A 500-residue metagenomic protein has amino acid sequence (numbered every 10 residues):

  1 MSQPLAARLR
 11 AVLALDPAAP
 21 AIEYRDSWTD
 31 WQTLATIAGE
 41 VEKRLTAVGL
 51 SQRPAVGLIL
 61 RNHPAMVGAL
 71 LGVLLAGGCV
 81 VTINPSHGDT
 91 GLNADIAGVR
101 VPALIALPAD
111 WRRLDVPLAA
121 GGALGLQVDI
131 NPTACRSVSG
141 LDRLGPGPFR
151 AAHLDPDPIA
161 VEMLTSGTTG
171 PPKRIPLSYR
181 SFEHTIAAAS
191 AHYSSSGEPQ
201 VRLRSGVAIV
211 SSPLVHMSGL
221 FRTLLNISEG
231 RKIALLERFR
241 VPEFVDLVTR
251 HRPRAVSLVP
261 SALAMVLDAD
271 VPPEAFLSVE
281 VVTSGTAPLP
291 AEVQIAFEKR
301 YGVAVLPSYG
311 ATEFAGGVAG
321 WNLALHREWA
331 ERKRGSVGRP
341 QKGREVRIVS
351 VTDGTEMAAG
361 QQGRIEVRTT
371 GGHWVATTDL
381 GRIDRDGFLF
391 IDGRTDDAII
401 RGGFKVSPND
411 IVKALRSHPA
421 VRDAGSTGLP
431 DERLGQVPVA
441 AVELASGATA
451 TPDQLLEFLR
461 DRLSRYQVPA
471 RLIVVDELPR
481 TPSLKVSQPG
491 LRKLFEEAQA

Functional and structural regions predicted by a protein language model:
S2, P20-G49, P54-H63, V67 (+2 more regions): Conserved AMP-binding/adenylate-forming core of the ANL superfamily
D30-Q32, A160-A187: Conserved AMP-binding A3 loop
A35-E40, I175-Q200, S211, L263-D268: Conserved structural elements of the adenylate-forming
A47-V48, L71, L75-D142: Structural core segment of the AMP-binding/adenylate-forming
G145-L164, G170-P171, E198-V207: Conserved pre-ATP/AMP-binding loop-to-beta segment of ANL
E183-V207, V215-R254: Conserved AMP-binding/adenylation subdomain of ANL enzymes
S228, R254-S257, D268-R332, E345: Gly/Ser/Thr-rich phosphate-binding loop
T378-Q467, E477, V486, G490-K493: AMP-binding/adenylate-forming catalytic core of the ANL superfamily
